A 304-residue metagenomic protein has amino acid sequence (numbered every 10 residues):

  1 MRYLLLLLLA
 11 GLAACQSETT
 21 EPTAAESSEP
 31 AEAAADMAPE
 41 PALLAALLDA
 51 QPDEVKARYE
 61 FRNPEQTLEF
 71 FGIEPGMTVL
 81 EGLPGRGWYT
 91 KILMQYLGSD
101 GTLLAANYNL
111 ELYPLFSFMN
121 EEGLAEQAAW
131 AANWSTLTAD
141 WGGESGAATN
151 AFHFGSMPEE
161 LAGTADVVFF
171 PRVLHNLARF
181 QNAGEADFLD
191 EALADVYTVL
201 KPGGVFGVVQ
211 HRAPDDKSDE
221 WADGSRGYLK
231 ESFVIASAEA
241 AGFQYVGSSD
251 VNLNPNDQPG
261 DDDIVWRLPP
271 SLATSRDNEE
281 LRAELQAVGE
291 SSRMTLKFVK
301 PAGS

Functional and structural regions predicted by a protein language model:
G11-A14: C-terminal motif of bacterial Sec signal peptides marking the signal peptidase cleavage site
Q16-E18: Bacterial signal peptide processing site
E74, L97-G98, A178, L200-P202: Helix-to-beta-strand junctions that scaffold the AdoMet/dcAdoMet cofactor pocket in Class I SAM-dependent enzymes
G76-G85, L104: Conserved class I S-adenosyl-L-methionine
M94-Q95, A183-P202: A short glycine-rich, Lys/Arg-flanked "PGG" loop and its adjoining helix->strand segment in the class I
L104-A106, L193, G203-H211: Conserved beta-strand signature within the Rossmann-like core of class I S-adenosyl-L-methionine
Y113, A241, E280-S304: C-terminal lobe and adjacent flexible extensions of AdoMet/dcAdoMet transferase-like proteins
P158-V168, R172: A short acidic, Gly/Pro-enriched loop at the edge of an enzyme's catalytic core that lines a small-molecule cofactor
